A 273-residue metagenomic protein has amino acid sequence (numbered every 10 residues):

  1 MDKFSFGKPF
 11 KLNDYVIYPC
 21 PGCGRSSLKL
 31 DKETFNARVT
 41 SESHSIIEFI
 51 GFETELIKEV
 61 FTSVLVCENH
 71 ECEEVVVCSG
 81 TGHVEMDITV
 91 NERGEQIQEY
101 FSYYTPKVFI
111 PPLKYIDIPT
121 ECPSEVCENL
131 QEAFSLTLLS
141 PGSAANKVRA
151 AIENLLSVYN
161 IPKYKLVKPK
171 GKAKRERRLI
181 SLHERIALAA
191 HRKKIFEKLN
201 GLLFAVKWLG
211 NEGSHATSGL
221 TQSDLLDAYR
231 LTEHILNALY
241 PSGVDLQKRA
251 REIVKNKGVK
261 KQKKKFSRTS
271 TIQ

Functional and structural regions predicted by a protein language model:
M1-P9, E42-T54: Short Cys/His-rich Zn2+-coordinating modules
F6-V16, E55-F61: Short, flexible, mixed-charge glycine/proline-rich loop motifs that serve as phosphate/nucleic-acid-contacting
C20-C23, C67-H70: Short cysteine-rich clusters marking metal-coordination/redox-active sites
L28-L30, V76-T81: Short, non-ligating residues that shape and space the ligands of small metal-coordination modules and catalytic
N69, S79-E125: Helix-loop junctions and short alpha-helical segments
T105, F109, N160-N200, F204 (+1 more regions): Short, charged amphipathic alpha-helical segments flanked by flexible coils
A144-K163, R175: Hydrophobic alpha-helical packing segments in soluble, helical-rich domains
K198-E252: Charge-enriched, short contiguous segments at helix-coil
